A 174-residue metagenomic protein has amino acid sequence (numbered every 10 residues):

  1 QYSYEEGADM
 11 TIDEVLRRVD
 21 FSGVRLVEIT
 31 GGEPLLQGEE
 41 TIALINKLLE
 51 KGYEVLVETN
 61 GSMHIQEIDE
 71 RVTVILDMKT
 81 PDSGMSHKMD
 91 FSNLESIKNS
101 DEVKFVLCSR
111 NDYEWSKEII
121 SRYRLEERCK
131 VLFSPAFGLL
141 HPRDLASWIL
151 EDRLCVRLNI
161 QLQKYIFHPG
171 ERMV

Functional and structural regions predicted by a protein language model:
Q1-V72: Conserved Radical SAM active-site core
Y2, S92-E95, I160: Flexible, active-site-adjacent loop/turn segments at secondary-structure boundaries
S3-E5, K98, Q163-H168: Generic, ordered loop/turn and secondary-structure boundary motif
G7-M10, M89, N111, L140: Short coil/turn linker and secondary-structure boundary residues
I12-L16, S86-S92, R143-D144: Short, acidic/polar
R17, F21-S22, S109-V174: Auxiliary Fe-S-binding modules of radical SAM enzymes
G32-P34, N60-S62, K79-P81, V106-C108 (+2 more regions): Active-site beta-loop-alpha junctions enriched in small/polar residues
I42-S121, E126-C129: Radical SAM/AdoMet-radical enzyme domain recognition
